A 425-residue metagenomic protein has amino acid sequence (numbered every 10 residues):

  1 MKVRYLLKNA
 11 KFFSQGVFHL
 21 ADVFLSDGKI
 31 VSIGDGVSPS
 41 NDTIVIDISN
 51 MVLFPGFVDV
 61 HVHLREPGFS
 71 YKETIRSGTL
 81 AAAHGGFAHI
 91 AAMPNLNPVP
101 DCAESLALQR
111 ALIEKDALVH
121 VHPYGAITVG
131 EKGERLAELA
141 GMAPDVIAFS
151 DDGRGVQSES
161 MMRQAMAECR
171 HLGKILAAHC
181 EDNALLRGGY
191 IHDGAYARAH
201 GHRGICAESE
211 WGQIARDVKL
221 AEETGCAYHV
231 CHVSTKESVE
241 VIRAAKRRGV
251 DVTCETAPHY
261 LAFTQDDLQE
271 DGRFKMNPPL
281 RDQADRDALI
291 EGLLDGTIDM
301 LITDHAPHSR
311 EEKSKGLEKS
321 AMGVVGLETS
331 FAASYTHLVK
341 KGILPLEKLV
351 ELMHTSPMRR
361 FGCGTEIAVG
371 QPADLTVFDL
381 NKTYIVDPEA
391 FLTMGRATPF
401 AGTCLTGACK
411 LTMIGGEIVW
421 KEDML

Functional and structural regions predicted by a protein language model:
M1-P55: Histidine-rich, glycine-flanked metal-binding segment
A10, G28, N50, H61 (+13 more regions): Divalent metal-coordination and catalytic microenvironments
M51-D116: Metal-associated gating/positioning segment near the N- to mid-region
V60-E73, L96, H122-G133, G153 (+1 more regions): Active-site mouth loops of central-metabolism enzymes
A111-I127: A glycine-rich helix N-cap at a beta->alpha junction
R135-L301: Histidine/acidic residue-rich metal-binding segments in metalloenzymes
A199-A227, M300-L301, A306-L380: His/Asp/Glu-enriched, well-ordered alpha-helical/loop segment that forms or immediately abuts the divalent-metal
G316-K319, V369-L425: C-terminal cap of metal-dependent C-N hydrolases
